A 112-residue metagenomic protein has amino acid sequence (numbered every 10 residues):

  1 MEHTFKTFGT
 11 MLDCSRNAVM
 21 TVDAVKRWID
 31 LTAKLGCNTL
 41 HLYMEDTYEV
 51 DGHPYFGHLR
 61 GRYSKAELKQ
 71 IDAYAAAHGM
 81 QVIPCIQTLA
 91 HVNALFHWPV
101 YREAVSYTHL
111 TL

Functional and structural regions predicted by a protein language model:
M1-N38: Mature N-terminal, pre-catalytic/accessory segment of carbohydrate-active enzymes
F5, T10, A33-M44, A76-S106: Glycine-rich, aromatic-flanked loop segments that form ligand/cofactor-binding clefts across common enzyme folds
A18, Y48, A90: Surface-exposed, flexible loop/turn segments at secondary-structure boundaries
V25-K26, Y55-F56, H97-P99: Short, glycine/charged-enriched secondary-structure capping and boundary segments
R27-D30, A66-A73, A77: Alpha-helical scaffolding segments of alpha/beta enzyme cores, especially the outer helices of TIM-barrel or partial
A33-E67, N93: Aromatic-lined carbohydrate-binding/catalytic grooves of carbohydrate-active enzymes
T108-L112: Conserved small/polar residues in nucleotide/adenosyl-binding loops
